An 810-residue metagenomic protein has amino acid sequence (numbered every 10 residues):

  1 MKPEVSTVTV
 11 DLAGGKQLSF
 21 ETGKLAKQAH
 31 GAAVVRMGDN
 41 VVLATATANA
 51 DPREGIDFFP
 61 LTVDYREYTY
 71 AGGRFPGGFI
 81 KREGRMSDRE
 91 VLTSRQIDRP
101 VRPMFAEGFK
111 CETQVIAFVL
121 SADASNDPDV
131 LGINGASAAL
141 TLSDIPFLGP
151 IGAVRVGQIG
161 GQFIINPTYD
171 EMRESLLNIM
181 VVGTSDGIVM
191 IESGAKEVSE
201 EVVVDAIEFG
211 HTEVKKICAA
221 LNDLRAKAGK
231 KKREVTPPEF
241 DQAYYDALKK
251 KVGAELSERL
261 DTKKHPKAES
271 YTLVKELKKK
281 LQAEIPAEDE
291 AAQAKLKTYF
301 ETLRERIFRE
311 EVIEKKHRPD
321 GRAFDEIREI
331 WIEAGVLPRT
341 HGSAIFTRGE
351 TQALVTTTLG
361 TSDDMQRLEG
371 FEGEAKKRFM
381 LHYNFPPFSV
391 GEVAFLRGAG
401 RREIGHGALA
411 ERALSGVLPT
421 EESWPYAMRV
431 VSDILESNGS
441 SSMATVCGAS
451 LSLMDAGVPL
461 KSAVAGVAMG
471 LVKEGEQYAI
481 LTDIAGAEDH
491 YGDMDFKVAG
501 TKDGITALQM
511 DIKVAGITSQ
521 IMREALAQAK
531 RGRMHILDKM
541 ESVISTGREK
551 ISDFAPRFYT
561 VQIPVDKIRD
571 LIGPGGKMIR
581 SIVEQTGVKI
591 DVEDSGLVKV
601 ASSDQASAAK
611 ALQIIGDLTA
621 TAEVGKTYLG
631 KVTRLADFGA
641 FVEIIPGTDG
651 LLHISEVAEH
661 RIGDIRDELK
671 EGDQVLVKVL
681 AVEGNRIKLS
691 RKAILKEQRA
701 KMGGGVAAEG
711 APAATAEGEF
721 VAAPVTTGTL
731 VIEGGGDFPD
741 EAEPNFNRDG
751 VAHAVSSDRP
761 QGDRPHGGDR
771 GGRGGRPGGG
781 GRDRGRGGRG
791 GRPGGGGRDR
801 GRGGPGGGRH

Functional and structural regions predicted by a protein language model:
M1-N49, R53, R233-G373, R557-D570 (+2 more regions): Extended amphipathic alpha-helical scaffolds
M1-T236: Long, basic N-terminal domains or extensions that often function in RNA/ssDNA interaction or organelle/cellular
L12, M37-D39, A46-A48, Y65-E67 (+18 more regions): Flexible glycine-/small-residue-rich
A29-Q114, V119-N126, S185, E192 (+4 more regions): Glycine-rich, flexible beta-strand/loop modules in the N-terminal catalytic cores of phosphate-handling
E107-T113, L148-P150, I217-V235, K267-A268 (+6 more regions): Flexible, glycine/charged-enriched surface loops at secondary-structure junctions
D144-T262, L453-E549: Mobile "lid/hinge" segments at catalytic clefts and subdomain interfaces of large enzymes
Q162-N166, E171-L177, V181, E476-A479 (+8 more regions): Nucleotide-binding motor/catalytic cores of P-loop/tubulin-like NTPases across gene-expression machines
E593-G596, Q605-G616, T621-F638, I644 (+2 more regions): Intrinsically disordered, low-complexity mixed-charge segments
